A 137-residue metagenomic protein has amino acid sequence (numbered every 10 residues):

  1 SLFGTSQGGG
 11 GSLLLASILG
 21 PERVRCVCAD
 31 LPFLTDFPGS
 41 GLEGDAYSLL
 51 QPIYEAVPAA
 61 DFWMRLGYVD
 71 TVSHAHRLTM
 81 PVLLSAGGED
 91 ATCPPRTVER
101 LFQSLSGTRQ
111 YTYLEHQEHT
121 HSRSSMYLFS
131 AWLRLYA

Functional and structural regions predicted by a protein language model:
F3-T5, C28-L31, L114: Alpha/beta-hydrolase-fold catalytic nucleophile elbow
G4-L14: Glycine-rich nucleophile elbow surrounding the catalytic serine of serine-hydrolase chemistry
L13-A59, H121: Hydrolase active-site cap/lid region
A59-H74: Active-site nucleophile elbow and catalytic-triad environment of alpha/beta-hydrolase enzymes
L78, L84-A86: Short beta-strand/loop motif that positions the catalytic acidic residue of the alpha/beta-hydrolase fold
M80, P94-Q103: Short alpha-helix in the alpha/beta-hydrolase fold that links the catalytic acid
G88-C93: Acidic catalytic loop of the alpha/beta-hydrolase fold
E99-A137: C-terminal catalytic histidine-bearing segment of alpha/beta-hydrolase fold enzymes
